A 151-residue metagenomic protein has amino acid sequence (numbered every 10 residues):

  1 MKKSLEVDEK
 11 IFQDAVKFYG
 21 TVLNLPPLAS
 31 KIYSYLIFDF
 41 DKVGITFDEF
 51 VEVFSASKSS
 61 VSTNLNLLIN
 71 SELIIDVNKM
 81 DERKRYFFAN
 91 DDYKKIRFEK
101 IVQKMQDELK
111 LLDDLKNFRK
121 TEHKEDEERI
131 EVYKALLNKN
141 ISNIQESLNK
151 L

Functional and structural regions predicted by a protein language model:
M1-L23: N-terminal leader segment of winged-helix/HTH proteins
V22, I37-K42: Short helix-capping/hinge SLiMs at alpha-helix to coil transitions
L23-L28, K79-I101: Short, cationic-aromatic polyanion-contact patches
V43-F54: A short alpha-helical element within helix-turn-helix/winged-helix DNA-binding domains across DNA-binding proteins
L65-N66: Short, hydrophobic-biased segments on the C-terminal half of alpha helices that form "recognition helices"
E72: Glycine-centered, phosphate/nucleic-acid-interacting loop/turn motifs that mediate DNA/RNA or nucleotide
R119-L151: C-terminal regulatory/oligomerization modules of transcriptional regulators
